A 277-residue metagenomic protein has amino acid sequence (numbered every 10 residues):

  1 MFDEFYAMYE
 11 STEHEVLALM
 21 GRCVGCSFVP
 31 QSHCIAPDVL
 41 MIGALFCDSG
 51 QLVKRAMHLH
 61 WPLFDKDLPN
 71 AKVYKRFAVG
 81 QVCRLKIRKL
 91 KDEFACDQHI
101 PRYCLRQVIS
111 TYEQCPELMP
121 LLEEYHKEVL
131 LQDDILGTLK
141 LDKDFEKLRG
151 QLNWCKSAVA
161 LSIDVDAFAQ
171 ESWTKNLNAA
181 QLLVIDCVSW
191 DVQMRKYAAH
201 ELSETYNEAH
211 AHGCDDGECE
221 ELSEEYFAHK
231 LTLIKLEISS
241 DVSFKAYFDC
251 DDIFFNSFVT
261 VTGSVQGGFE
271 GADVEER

Functional and structural regions predicted by a protein language model:
M1-M8, L118-K127, H212-S239: Negatively charged, low-complexity tracts enriched in Asp/Glu with abundant Ser/Thr
F2-F46: Structural detector for short beta-strands of small beta-barrel domains
A36-P69: Short, structured beta-strand/loop micro-motifs enriched in basic residues and often containing a Trp
K66-K86: Short nucleic-acid-contacting surface segments enriched for D/E, G, S/T with interspersed K/R
K86-L121: OB-fold/S1-family single-stranded nucleic acid-binding modules
C115-W190: Contiguous hydrophobic, core-forming segments of folded domains
L161-K230: Long, charge-rich alpha-helical interaction segments
E224-E276: C-terminal structured interaction module
